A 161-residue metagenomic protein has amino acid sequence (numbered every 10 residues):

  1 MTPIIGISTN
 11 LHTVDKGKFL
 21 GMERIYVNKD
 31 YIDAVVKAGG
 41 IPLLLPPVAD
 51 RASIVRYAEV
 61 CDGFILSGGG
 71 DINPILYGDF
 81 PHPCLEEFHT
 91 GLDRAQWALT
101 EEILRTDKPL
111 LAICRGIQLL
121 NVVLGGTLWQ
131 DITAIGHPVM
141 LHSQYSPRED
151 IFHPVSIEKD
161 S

Functional and structural regions predicted by a protein language model:
M1-L111, V122-W129, T133-D160: N-terminal beta1-alpha1 cap of cysteine-dependent amidohydrolase-like domains
C114: Conserved G/P- and acidic residue-centered "switch" motifs that form tight phosphate/ATP-binding loops in soluble
I117-L120: Hydrophobic, aromatic-enriched interface-forming segments
